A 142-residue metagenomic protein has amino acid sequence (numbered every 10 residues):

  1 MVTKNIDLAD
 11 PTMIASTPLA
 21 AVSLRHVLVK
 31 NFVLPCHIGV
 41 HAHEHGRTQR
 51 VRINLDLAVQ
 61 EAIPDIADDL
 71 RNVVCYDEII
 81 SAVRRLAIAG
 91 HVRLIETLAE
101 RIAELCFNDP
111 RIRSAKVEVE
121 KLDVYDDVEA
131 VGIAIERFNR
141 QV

Functional and structural regions predicted by a protein language model:
M1-V142: N-terminal, polar/charged subdomain of small-to-medium soluble alpha/beta proteins
